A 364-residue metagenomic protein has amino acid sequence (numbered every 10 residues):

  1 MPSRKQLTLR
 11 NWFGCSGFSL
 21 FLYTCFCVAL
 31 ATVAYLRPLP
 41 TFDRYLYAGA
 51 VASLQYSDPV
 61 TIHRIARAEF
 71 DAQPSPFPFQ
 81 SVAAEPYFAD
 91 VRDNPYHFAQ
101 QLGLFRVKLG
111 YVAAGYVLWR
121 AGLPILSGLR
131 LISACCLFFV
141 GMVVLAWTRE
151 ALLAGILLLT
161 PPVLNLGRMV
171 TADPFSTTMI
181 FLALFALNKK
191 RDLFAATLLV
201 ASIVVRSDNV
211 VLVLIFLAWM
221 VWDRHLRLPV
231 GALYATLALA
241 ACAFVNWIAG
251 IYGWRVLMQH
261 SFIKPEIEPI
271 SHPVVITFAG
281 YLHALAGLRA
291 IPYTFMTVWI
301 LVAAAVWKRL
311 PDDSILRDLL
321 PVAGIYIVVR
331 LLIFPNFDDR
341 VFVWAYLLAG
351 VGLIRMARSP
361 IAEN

Functional and structural regions predicted by a protein language model:
R37, W222, R227-A305: Membrane-lumen/periplasm interface segments of specific transmembrane helices in polyprenyl phosphate-linked
Y56-F105: Interfacial juxtamembrane loops and adjacent helix segments that form the catalytic/substrate-binding surfaces
Y96-A113, A121-F139: Loop-to-helix entry region of an early transmembrane alpha helix in multi-pass inner-membrane enzymes
G115-L118, L131-A151, A305: Transmembrane-helix motifs of polytopic, lipid-linked glycan transferases
G128, G141-P161, T177-T178: Transmembrane-helix signature of polytopic, membrane-embedded enzymes that assemble or transfer cell-envelope glycans
V143, F175-F194, L348-G352: Specific aromatic-rich, kink-prone transmembrane helix
F181-A183, L193-S207, V213-W219, L239: Membrane-interface alpha helices of multi-pass inner-membrane proteins
A290-S314, G324-I327, L353: Hydrophobic, aromatic-rich transmembrane alpha-helices and their immediate juxtamembrane boundary segments
